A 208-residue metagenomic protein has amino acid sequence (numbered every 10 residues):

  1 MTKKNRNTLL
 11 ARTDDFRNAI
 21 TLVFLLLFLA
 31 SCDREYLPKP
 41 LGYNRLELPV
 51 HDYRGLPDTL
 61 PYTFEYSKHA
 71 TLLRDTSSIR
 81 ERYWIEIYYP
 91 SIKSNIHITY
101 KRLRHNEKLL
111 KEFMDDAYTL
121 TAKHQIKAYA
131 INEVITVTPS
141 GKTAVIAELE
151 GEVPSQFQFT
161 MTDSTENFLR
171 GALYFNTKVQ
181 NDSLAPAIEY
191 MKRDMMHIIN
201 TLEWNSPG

Functional and structural regions predicted by a protein language model:
M1-F16: N-terminal secretory signal peptides that target proteins for export/translocation
R17-V23: Sec-dependent signal peptide recognition, specifically the positively charged N-region followed immediately by
F28-S31: C-terminal motif of bacterial Sec signal peptides marking the signal peptidase cleavage site
D33-K39: Bacterial lipoprotein signal-peptidase II cleavage site
Y36, Y129, E133-G208: Short, well-structured beta-strand
P40-P61: Post-signal peptide N-terminal segment of mature Sec-exported envelope proteins
L60-D115: Secretory pathway targeting signatures of secreted, lumenal, and periplasmic proteins
R74, T121-Q125, L202-S206: Sec/Tat-exported extracytoplasmic proteins
